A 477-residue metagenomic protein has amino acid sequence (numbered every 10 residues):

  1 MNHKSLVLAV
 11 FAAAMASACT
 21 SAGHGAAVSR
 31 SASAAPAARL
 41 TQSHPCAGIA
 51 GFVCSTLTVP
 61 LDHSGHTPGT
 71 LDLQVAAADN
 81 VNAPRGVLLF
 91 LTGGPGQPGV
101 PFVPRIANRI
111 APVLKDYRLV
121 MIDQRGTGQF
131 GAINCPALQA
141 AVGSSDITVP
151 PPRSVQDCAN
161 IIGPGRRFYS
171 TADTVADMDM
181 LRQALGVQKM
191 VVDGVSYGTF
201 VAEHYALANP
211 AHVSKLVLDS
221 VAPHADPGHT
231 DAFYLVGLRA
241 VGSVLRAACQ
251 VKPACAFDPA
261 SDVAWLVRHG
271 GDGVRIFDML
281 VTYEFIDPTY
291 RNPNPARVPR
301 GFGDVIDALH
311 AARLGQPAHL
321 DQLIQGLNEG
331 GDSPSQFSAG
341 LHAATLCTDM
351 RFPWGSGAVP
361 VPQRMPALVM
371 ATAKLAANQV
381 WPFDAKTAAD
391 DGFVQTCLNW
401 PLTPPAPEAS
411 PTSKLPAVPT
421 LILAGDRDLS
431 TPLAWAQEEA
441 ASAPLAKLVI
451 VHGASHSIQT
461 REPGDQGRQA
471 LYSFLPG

Functional and structural regions predicted by a protein language model:
M1-V7: Bacterial N-terminal signal peptides that target proteins for export
V7-A14: Sec-dependent N-terminal signal peptides
A16-A18: C-terminal motif of bacterial Sec signal peptides marking the signal peptidase cleavage site
T20-A22: Bacterial signal peptide processing site
V28, A35-M279, Y283, N292 (+2 more regions): Gly/Pro-rich cap/lid or specificity-loop segments adjacent to the active site
A222-V241, H310, H319-S335: Flexible "cap/lid" loop of the alpha/beta hydrolase fold
D272-H310: P-loop NTPase catalytic cores that bind/hydrolyze ATP
Q322-G355, R364-M370: Long, low-complexity segments enriched in small/aliphatic residues
